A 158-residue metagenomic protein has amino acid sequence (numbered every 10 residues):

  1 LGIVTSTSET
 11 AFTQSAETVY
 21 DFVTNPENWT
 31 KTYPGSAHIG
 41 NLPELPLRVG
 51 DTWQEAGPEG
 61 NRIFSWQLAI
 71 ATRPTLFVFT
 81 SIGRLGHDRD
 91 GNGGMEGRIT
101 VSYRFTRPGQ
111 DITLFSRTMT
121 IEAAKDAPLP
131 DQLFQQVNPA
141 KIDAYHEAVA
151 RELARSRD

Functional and structural regions predicted by a protein language model:
L1-L45: Hydrophobic ligand-binding cavity/cleft-lining segments
G2-V4, L45, G60, G97 (+1 more regions): Residue-level preference for beta-strand/loop junctions
T5-T7, N61-W66, E96-S102: Short, surface-exposed coil-to-beta transition loops
E9-T13, A56, Q67, R104: Generic structural detector for well-ordered beta-strands
S15, G60, R73-P74, P108-I112: Short strand-connecting beta-turns/loops that link adjacent beta-strands
V19-V23, W29, W53, L68 (+4 more regions): Hydrophobic pocket/interface hotspot
G40-G94, R151-D158: Glycine-rich portal/gate segments that line the openings of hydrophobic small-molecule binding cavities
G86-A144, R151, S156: Beta-strand/loop substructures that line and gate deep hydrophobic ligand-binding cavities in soluble
